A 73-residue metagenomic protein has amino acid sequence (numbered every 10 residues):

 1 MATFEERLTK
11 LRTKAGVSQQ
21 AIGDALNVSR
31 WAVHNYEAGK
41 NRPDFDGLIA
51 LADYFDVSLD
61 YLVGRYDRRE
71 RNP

Functional and structural regions predicted by a protein language model:
M1-K14: A short, Lys/Arg-rich alpha-helix, primarily the initiator
R7, S18, D44-G47, S58: Residues that mark the N-terminal boundary/hinge immediately upstream of a DNA-recognition element
T13, D24, D53: Alpha-helical residues within the helix-turn-helix
G16-N35: Short alpha-helical DNA-recognition segment
N27, D46-Y61: DNA major-groove recognition helix of helix-turn-helix/homeodomain DNA-binding modules
D53, V63-P73: Short, charged recognition helix plus adjacent turn of helix-turn-helix-like nucleic-acid-binding domains
